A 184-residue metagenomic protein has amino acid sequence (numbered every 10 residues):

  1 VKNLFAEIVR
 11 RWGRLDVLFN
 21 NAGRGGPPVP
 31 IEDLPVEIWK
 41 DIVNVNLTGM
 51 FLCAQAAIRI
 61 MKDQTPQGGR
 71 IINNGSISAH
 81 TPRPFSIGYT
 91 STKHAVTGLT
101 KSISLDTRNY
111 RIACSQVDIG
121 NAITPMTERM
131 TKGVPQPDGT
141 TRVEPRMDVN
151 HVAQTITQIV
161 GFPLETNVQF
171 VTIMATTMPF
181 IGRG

Functional and structural regions predicted by a protein language model:
V1-G13: Conserved amphipathic alpha-helix within the SDR
V29-I31, I38-K40: Substrate-binding pocket helix/loop in short-chain dehydrogenase/reductase
L34, P82-T90, S102, M130: Active-site loop-to-helix junction immediately N-terminal to the catalytic Tyr of the SDR YXXXK motif in Rossmann-fold
A54, T92: Active-site helix of classical SDR
R59, L105-D106: Alpha-helical segment proximal to the catalytic Tyr-Lys
S76: Residue(s) in the substrate-gating loop at a strand-loop-helix junction that position the organic substrate next
Q116-V117, Q136-I181: C-terminal helical subdomain
